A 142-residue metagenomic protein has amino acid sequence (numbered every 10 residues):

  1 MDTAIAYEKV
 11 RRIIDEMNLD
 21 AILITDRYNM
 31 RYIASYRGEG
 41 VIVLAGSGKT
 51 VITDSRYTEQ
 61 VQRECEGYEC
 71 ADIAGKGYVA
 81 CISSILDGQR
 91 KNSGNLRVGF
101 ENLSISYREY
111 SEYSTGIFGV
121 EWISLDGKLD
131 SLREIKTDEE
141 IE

Functional and structural regions predicted by a protein language model:
M1-I52, D87-G94, G119-E121: Terminal domain-start leader segments
D2-Y7, A80-E142: Flexible, acidic/His-enriched mid-domain "rim/lid" segments that flank
I24-T25, A71-G75, E101, I123-G127: Conserved beta-strand termini and adjacent loop/short-helix elements that scaffold enzyme active sites in alpha/beta
T25-R27, T53-S55, F100-I105: Structural motif
M30-R31, E59, S106: Glycine-rich nucleotide phosphate-binding loop and flanking beta-alpha elements of Rossmann-like dinucleotide-binding
S35-R37, R63-E64, Y110-Y113: Short amphipathic alpha-helical segments
A45, E64-G67, G116-G119: Short, structured coil segments at secondary-structure junctions
T53-C81: Compact, glycine/acidic-enriched structural inserts
